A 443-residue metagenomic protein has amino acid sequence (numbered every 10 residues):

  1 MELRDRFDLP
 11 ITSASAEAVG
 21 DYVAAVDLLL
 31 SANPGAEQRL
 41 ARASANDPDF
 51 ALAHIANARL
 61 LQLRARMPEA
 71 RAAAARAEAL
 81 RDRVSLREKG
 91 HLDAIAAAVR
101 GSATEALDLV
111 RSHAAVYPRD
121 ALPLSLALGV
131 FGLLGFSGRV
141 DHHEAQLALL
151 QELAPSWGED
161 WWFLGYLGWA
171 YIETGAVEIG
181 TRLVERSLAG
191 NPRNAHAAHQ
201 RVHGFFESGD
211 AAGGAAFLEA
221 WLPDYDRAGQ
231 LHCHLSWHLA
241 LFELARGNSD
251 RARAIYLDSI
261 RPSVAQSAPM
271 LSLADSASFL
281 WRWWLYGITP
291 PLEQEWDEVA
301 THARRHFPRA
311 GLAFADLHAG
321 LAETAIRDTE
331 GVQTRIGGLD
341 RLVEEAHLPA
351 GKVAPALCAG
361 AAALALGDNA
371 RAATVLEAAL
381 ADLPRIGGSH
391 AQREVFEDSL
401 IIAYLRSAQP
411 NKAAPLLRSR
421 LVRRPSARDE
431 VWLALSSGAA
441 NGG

Functional and structural regions predicted by a protein language model:
A14-V19, V26-A41, A45-T104, F131-H142 (+3 more regions): Inter-helical turn/loop elements of alpha-helical hairpins
A16-D21, D49-A51, V84-G90, R119-L124 (+8 more regions): Generic helix N-cap/helix-start motif at coil->alpha-helix transitions
V26, L52-L63, D93-R100, S125-S137 (+8 more regions): Tandem amphipathic alpha-helical repeat scaffolds
L29-A32, N46-D47, R81-V84, V116-Y117 (+12 more regions): Alpha-helical junction/boundary sensor with strong preference for TPR arrays
G35-A36, A70, A106, Q146 (+6 more regions): Single-residue signature of alpha-solenoid repeat helices
R42-A43, A77-L80, S112-H113, E152-L153 (+5 more regions): Canonical positions in the second alpha-helix
Q146-R246: Internal metal/ion-chelating core segments
L241-G443: Helix-coil-helix junctions within alpha-helical repeat/solenoid scaffolds
